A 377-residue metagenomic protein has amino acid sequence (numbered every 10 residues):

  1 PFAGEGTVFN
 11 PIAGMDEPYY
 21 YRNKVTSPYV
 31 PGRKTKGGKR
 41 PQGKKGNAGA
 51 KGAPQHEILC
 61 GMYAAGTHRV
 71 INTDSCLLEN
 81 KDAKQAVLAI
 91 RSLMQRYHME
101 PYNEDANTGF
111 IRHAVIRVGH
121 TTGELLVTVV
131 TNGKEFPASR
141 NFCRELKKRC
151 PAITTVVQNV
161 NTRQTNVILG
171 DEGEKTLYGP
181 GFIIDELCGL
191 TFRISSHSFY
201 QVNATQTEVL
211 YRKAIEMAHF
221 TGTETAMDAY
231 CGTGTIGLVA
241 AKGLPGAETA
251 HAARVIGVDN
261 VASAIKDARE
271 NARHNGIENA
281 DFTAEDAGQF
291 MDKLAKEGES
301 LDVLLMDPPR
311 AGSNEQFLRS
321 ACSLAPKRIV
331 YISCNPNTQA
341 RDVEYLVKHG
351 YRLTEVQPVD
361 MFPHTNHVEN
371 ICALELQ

Functional and structural regions predicted by a protein language model:
P1-P101, F136: Extended interfacial segments that mediate partner engagement and assembly in macromolecular machines
N10-P18, E104-D105, I111-H113, R117 (+1 more regions): Short, solvent-exposed loop/turn elements at beta->coil junctions and helix N-caps that rim active or binding pockets
Y19-N23, G123-E124, N366-E369: A short, glycine/Asx- and small/polar-enriched loop/turn that sits immediately N-terminal to a beta-strand
Y20-R33, H56-A64, I116-V118, K175 (+3 more regions): Short beta-strand elements
G61-A64, T128-V130, A268: Short, acidic/hydrophobic/Gly-rich beta-strand patch recurrent on exposed beta strands that often constitutes part
N72, E79, T121, R140 (+1 more regions): Auxiliary alpha/beta "docking" domains used to position bulky ligands
I116, G123-N132, T191-S195: Short, aliphatic-rich beta-strand segments
A138-Q377: Rossmann-like S-adenosyl-L-methionine
